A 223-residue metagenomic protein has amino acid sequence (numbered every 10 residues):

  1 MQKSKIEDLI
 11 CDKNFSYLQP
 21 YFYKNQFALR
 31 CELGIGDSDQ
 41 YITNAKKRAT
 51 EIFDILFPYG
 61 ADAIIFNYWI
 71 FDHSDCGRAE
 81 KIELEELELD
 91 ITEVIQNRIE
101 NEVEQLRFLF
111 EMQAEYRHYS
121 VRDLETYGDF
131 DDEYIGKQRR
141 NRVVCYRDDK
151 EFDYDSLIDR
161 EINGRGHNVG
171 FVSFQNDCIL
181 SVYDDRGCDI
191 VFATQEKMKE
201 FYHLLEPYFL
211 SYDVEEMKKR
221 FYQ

Functional and structural regions predicted by a protein language model:
M1-N163: Extended, low-hydrophobicity segments enriched in charged/polar residues
N168-Q223: Alpha-helical oligomerization segments
